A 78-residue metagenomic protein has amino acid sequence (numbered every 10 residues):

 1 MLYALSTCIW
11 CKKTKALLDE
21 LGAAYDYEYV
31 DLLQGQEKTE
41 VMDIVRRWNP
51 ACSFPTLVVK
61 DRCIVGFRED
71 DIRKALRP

Functional and structural regions predicted by a protein language model:
M1, A24, V41-M42, L76: Extracytoplasmic thiol/disulfide redox context detector
M1-E28: Local sequence-structure signature of Cys/Sec-based thiol-disulfide redox active-site neighborhoods
I9, L33, I64: Glycine-/small-residue-rich active-site loops that bind phosphorylated ligands and cofactors
I9, Q36, D71: Short alpha-helical
L17-L18, A24, C63-A75: Conserved N-terminal glycine/acidic-rich loop preference
V30-A51, R77-P78: Thioredoxin-like thiol-disulfide oxidoreductase module
F54-I64: A short, hydrophobic beta-strand/beta-hairpin element that forms part of a small beta-sheet core
